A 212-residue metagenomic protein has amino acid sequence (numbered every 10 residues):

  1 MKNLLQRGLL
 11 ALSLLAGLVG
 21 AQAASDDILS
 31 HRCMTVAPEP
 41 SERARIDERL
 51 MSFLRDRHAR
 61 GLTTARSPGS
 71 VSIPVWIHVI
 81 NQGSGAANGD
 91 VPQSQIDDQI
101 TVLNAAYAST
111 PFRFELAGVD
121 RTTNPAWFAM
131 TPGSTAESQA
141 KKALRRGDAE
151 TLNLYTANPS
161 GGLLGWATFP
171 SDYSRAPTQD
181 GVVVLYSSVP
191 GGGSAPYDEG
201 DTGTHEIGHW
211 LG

Functional and structural regions predicted by a protein language model:
M1-L9: Bacterial N-terminal signal peptides that target proteins for export
K2, G17, H209-G212: Short intrinsically disordered, low-complexity coil segments enriched in acidic
G8-G17: Bacterial N-terminal signal peptides
V19-A21: Cleavable N-terminal signal peptides
A23-L152, T156-G161: Propeptide-to-catalytic entry region of secreted or membrane-anchored zinc metalloproteases
K142-L211: Active-site-proximal segment of zinc-dependent metalloprotease catalytic domains
